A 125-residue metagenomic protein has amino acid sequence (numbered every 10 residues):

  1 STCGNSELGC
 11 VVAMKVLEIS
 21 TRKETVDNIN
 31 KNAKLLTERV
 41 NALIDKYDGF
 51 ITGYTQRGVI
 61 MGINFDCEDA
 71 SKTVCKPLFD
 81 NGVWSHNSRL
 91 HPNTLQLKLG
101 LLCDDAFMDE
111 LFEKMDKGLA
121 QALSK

Functional and structural regions predicted by a protein language model:
S1-K125: Conserved N-terminal phosphate-binding loop of PLP-dependent enzymes in the Aspartate aminotransferase
